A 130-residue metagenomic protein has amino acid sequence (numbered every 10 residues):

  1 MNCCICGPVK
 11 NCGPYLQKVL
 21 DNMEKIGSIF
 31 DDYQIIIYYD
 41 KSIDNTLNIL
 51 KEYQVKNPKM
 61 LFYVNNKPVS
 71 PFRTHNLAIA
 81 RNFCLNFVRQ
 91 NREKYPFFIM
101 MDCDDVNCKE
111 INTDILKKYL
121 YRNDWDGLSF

Functional and structural regions predicted by a protein language model:
N2-C4, Q34: Cell-envelope/extracellular polymer assembly enzymes that use nucleotide-activated donors
G7-D21, K41: Active-site beta-to-alpha loop of glycosyltransferases that engages the nucleotide-sugar donor
Y15-Q17, D44-Y53: Acidic helix N-cap motif at the loop->helix transition within catalytic regions of sugar-transfer enzymes
D21-D32: Short, acidic, metal-binding catalytic loop of nucleotide-sugar glycosyltransferases
Y38-N48, K67-V69, D105: A conserved acidic beta->alpha catalytic loop
Y53-Y95: Active-site-proximal specificity loops/subdomain of glycosyltransferases
R92-C108: Short beta-strand-to-loop acidic/aromatic patch adjacent to the donor-nucleotide binding site
N107-F130: Conserved donor-nucleotide/metal-binding helix-loop-beta segment in metal-dependent transferases, i.e., the alpha-helix
